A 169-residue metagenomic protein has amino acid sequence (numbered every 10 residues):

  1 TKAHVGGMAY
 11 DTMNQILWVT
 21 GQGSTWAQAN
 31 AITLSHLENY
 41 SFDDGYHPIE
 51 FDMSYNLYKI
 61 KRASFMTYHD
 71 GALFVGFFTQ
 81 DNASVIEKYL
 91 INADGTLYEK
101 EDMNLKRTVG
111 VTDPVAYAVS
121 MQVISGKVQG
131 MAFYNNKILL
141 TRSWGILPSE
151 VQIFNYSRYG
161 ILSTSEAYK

Functional and structural regions predicted by a protein language model:
T1, H36-M53, A93-A116, R158-K169: Beta-strand initiation motifs
K2, S54-K59, V119-I124: Surface loop/turn motifs at the tips and blade-to-blade linkers of beta-strand repeat domains
K2-I49: Long, hydrophobic, well-ordered secondary-structure blocks that form the structural core and pocket-lining surfaces
G6-Q15, Y58-V75, T79, I124-Y134: Structural signature of eukaryotic scaffold interfaces centered on beta-propeller domains
L17-G23, V75-T79, L140-G145: Conserved beta-strand positions in repeat-built beta-propeller and related beta-rich domains
T25-E38, D81-Y98, I146-S163: Structural motif
I60-T112: Hydrophobic, aromatic-enriched interface-forming segments
V115-K169: Loop/turn-rich, solvent-exposed surfaces of beta-rich toroidal or solenoidal domains
